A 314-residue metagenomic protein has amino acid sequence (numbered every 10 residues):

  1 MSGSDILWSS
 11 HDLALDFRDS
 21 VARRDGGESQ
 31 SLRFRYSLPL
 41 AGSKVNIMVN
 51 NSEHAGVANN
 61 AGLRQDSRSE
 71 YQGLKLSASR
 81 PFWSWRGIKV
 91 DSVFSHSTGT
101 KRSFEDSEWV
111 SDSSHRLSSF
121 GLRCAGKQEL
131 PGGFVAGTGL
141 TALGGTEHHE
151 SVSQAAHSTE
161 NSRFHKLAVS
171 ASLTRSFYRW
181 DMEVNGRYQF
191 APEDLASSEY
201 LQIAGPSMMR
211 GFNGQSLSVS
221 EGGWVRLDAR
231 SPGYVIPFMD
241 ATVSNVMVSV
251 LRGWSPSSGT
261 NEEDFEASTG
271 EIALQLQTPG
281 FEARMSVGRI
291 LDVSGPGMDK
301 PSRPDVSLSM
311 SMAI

Functional and structural regions predicted by a protein language model:
M1-M48, S84: Outer-membrane beta-barrel initiation region
G3-D5, L38, R80-F82, C124-Q128 (+5 more regions): Residue-level signature of outer-membrane beta-barrel architecture
I6-D12, P39-K44, W83-V90, K127-G137 (+3 more regions): Short loop/turn motifs that connect adjacent beta-strands in outer-membrane beta-barrel proteins
H11-L15, V45-I47, I88-F94, F120 (+8 more regions): Transmembrane beta-strands of outer-membrane beta-barrel proteins
R24-E28, R64-E70, W109-S118, H157-H165 (+3 more regions): Replace "Gram-negative outer membrane beta-barrel proteins" with "bacterial and organellar outer membrane beta-barrel
V49-Q72, P81, G288-D305: Outer-membrane beta-barrel translocator/channel fold
H54-N60, R64, S95, K101-S111 (+2 more regions): Outer membrane beta-barrel transmembrane domains
L274-F281, P301-I314: Outer-membrane beta-barrel "beta-signal"
